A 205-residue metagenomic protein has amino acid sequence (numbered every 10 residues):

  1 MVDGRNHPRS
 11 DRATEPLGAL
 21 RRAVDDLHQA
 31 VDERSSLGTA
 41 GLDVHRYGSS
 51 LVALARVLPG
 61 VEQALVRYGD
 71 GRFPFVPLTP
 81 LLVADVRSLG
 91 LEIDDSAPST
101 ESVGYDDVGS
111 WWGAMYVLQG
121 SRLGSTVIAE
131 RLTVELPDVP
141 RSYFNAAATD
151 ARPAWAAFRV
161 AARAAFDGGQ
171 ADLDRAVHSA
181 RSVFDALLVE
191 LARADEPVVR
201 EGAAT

Functional and structural regions predicted by a protein language model:
M1-T205: Metal- and O2-centered redox machinery and metal/ROS homeostasis
